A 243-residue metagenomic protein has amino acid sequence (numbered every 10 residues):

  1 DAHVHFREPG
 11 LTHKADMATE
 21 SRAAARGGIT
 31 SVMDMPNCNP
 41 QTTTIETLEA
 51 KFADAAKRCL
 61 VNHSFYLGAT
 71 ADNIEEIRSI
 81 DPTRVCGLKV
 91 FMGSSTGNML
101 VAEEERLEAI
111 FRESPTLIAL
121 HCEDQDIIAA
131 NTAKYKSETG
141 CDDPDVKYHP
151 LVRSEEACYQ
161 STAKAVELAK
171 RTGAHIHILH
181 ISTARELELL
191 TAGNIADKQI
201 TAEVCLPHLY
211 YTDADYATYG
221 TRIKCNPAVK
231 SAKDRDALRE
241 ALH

Functional and structural regions predicted by a protein language model:
D1-R58: Metal-associated gating/positioning segment near the N- to mid-region
A2-A15, C38, V61-N73, H149-E156 (+1 more regions): Active-site mouth loops of central-metabolism enzymes
H13-S21, A71-D81, K164: Short, acidic/polar
D34, S64-L67, H175-H180: Short catalytic-loop micro-motif centered on adjacent basic/acidic residues
T43, A69-A71, I181-R185: Short beta->alpha linker loops
I45-N62, L107-L120: Alpha-helix-loop-beta-strand connector modules within alpha/beta enzyme cores
E75-H243: Histidine/acidic residue-rich metal-binding segments in metalloenzymes
